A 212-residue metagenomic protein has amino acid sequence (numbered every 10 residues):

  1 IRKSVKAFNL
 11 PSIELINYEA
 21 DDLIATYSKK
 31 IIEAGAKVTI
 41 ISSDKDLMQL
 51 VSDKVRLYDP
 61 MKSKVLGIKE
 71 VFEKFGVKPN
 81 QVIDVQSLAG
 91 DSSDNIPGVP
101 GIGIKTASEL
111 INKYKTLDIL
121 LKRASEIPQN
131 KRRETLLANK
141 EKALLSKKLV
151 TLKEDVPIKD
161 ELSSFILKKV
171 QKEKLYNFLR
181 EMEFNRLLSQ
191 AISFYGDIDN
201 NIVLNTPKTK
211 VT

Functional and structural regions predicted by a protein language model:
I1-K159: Extended two-metal-dependent nuclease catalytic cores across DNA- and RNA-processing enzymes
E161, F165-T212: Long, highly charged low-complexity segments
